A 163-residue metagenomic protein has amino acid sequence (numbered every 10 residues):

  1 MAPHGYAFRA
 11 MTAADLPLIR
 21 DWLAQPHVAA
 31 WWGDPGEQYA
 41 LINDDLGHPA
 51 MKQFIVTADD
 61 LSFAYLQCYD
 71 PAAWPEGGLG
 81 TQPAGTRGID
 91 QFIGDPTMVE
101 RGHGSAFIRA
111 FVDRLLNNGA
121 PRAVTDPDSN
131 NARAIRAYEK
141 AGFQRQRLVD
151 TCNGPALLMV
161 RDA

Functional and structural regions predicted by a protein language model:
Y6-D21: A short beta-loop-alpha structural element at the N-terminal edge of CoA-dependent acyl/N-acetyltransferase catalytic
H27-D44: Conserved GNAT-fold acetyl-CoA-binding loop/helix
N43-M98, R114: Acetyl-CoA-dependent GNAT
M51, G154-L158: Short hydrophobic/aromatic beta-strand or adjacent loop that forms the aromatic wall/cage of a ligand/substrate-binding
A64, R147-D150: A structural microfeature
G94, E100-R114, R136-K140: Conserved acetyl-CoA-binding loop-helix of GNAT-fold acetyltransferases
S105-A106, S129-R147, P155: Conserved active-site alpha-helix within GNAT-family acetyltransferase domains
L115-P127: Conserved GNAT acetyl-CoA-binding A-motif
